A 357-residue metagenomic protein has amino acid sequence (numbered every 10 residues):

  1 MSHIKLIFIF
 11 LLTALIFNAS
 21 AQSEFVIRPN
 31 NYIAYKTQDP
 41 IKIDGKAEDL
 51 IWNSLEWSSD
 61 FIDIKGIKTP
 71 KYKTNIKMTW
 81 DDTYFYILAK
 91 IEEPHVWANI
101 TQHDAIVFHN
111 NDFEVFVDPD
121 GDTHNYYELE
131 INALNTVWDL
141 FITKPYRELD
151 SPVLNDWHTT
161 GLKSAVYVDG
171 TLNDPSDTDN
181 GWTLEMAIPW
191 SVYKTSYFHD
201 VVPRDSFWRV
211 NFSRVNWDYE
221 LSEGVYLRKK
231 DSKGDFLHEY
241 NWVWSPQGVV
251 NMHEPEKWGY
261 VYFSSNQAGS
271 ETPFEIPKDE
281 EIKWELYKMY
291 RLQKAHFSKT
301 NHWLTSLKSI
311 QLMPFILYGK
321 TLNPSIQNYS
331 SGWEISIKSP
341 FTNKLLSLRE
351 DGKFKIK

Functional and structural regions predicted by a protein language model:
M1-V26: Bacterial Sec-dependent N-terminal signal peptides
K5, I131-L134, T305: Short alpha-helical "patches" and their helix-cap loops
L6, S298-K299: Secondary-structure boundary motif
Q22-S298, L317-G332, N343-L345: Structural preference for beta-rich elements and adjacent junctions enriched in aromatics
W303-T305, S309-K357: Periplasmic/extracellular, small/polar-rich flexible segments of pilin-like filament-forming proteins
